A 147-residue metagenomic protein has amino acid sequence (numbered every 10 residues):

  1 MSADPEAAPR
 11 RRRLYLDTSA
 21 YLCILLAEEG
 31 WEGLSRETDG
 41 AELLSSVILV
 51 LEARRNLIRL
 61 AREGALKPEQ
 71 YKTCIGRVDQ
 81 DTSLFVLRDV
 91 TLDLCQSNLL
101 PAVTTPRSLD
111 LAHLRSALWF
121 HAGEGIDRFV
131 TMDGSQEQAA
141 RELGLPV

Functional and structural regions predicted by a protein language model:
M1-R13, S46, W119-V147: Acidic, PIN/NYN-like endoribonuclease modules and their adjacent C-terminal/linker elements
M1-V50, L60-K72: Short, well-structured N-terminal submotif of metal-dependent ribonuclease cores
S2, L84-S135: Active-site neighborhoods of divalent-metal-dependent phosphate/nucleic-acid chemistry enzymes
L22-E28, E32, V86-V90, F129-V130 (+1 more regions): Short, contiguous hydrophobic alpha-helices characteristic of membrane insertion segments
L25-L26, N56-L57, L100, A140-L143: Short, well-ordered secondary-structure micro-motifs
E29, L51-E52, S135-Q138: Short alpha-helical
I48-L100: Active-site-proximal, substrate-binding regions of enzyme catalytic domains and RNA-binding/basic surfaces
